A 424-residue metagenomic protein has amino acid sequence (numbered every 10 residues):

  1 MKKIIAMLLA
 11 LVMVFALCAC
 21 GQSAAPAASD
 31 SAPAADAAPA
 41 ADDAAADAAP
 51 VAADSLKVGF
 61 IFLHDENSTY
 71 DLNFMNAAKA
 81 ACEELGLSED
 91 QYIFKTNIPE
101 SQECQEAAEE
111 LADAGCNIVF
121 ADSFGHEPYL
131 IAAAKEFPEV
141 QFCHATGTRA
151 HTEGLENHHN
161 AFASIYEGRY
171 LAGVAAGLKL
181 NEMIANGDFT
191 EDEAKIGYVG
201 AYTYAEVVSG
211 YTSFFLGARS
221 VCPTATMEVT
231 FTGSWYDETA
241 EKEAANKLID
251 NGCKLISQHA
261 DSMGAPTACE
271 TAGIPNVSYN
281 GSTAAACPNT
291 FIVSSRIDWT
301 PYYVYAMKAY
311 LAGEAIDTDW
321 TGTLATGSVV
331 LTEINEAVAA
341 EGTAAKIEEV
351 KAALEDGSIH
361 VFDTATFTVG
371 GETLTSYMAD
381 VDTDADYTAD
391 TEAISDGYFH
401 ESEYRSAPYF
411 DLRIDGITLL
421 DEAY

Functional and structural regions predicted by a protein language model:
M1-L11: Positively charged n-region of N-terminal signal peptides that target proteins for export
L11-M13, P50: Detector for intrinsically disordered, low-structure N-terminal pre-sequences
A16-A19: C-terminal motif of bacterial Sec signal peptides marking the signal peptidase cleavage site
Q22, A28-Y424: A residue-level marker of the well-folded mature domains of exported/periplasmic proteins
